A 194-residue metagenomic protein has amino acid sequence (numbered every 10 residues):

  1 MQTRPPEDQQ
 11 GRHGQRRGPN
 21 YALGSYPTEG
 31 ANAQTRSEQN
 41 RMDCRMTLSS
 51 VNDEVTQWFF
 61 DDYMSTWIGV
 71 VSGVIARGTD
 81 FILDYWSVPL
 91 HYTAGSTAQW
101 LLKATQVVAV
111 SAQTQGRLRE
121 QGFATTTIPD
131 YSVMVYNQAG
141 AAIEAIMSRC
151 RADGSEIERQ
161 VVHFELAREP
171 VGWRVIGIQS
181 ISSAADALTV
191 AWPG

Functional and structural regions predicted by a protein language model:
Q2-G11, G18-N20: Extreme N-terminal basic, low-complexity initiation segments that serve as generic localization/processing leaders
R12, L23-Y85, P193-G194: Short, low-complexity N-terminal intrinsically disordered segments enriched in polar/charged residues
R41, R159-P193: Short beta-strand edge/turn micro-motifs at domain boundaries
W58, R77-Y131, Y136-A139: A solvent-exposed, acidic/Ser-Thr-rich amphipathic alpha-helical stretch
P89, E144-C150: Generic short beta-strand segments
T93, I143-E144, I176: Beta-strand residues in well-ordered beta-sheet regions across diverse protein folds
I128-M134, M147-R149, V161-A167: Hydrophobic/aromatic beta-strand elements that line small-molecule binding cavities or substrate pockets in beta-rich
R149-I157: Short, cysteine-centered beta-strand-loop-beta hairpins and adjacent loop/turn segments enriched in charged/polar
